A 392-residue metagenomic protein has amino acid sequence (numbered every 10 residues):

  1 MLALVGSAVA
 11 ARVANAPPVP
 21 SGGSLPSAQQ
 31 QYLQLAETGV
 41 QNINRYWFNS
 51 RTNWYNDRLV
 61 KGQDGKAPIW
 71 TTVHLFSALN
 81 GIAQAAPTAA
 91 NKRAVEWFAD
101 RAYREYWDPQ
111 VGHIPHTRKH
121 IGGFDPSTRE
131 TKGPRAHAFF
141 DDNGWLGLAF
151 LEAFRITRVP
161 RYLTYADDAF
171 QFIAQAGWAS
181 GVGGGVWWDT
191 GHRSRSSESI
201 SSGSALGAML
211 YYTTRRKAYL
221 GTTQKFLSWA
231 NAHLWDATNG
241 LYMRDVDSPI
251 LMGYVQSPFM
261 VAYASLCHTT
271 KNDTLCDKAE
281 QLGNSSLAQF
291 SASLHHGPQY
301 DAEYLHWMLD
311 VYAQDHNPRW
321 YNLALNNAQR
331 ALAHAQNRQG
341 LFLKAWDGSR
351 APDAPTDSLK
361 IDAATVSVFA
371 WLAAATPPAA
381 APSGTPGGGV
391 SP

Functional and structural regions predicted by a protein language model:
M1-R12: Secretory targeting and sorting signals
P20-A78, I82-D141, R195, L251 (+3 more regions): CBM-like carbohydrate-recognition segments
L75-P87, L148-I156, L206, S265-T269: Alpha-helix exit/C-cap motif
K92-T213, L220-Q224: Extended ligand-binding groove/face enriched in aromatic
R104, A174-Q175, Y212, N231-A232 (+3 more regions): Amphipathic alpha-helical segments of tetratricopeptide repeats
G144-W145, S201-S202, P249, G253-H268 (+3 more regions): Aromatic- and acid-rich polysaccharide-binding/catalytic face of secreted or lumenal carbohydrate-active enzymes
T190, S197-G203, G207-Y211, A218-Y263: Active-site cradle of extracellular carbohydrate-active enzymes
